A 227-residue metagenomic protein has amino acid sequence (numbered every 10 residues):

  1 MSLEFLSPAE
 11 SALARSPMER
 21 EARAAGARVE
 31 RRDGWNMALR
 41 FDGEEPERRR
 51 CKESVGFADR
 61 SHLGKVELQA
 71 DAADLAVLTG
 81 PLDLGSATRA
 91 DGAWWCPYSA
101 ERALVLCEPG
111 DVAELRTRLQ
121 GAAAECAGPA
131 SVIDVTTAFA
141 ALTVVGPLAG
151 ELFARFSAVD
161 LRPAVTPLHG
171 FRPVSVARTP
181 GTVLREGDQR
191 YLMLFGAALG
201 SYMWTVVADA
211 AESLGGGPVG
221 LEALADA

Functional and structural regions predicted by a protein language model:
M1-A227: Basic, glycine/lysine-rich polyanion-binding surfaces/domains
